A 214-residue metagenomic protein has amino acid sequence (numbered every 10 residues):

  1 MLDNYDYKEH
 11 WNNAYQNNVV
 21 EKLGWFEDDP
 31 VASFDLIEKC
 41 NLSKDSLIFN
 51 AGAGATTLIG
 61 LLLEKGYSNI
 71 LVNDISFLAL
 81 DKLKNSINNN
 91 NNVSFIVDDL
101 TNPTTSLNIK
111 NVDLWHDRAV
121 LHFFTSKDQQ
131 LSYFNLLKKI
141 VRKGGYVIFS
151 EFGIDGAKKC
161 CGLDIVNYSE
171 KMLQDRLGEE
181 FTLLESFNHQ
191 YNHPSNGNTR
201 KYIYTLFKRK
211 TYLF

Functional and structural regions predicted by a protein language model:
M1-K110, F124-L136, I140, Y146-F214: Class I (Rossmann-like) S-adenosyl-L-methionine-dependent methyltransferase catalytic domain, capturing the SAM-binding
D113: Conserved acidic residues
H116: A conserved beta-strand element that flanks and buttresses the S-adenosyl-L-methionine
A119-F123: Short catalytic micro-motifs in class I SAM-dependent methyltransferases
